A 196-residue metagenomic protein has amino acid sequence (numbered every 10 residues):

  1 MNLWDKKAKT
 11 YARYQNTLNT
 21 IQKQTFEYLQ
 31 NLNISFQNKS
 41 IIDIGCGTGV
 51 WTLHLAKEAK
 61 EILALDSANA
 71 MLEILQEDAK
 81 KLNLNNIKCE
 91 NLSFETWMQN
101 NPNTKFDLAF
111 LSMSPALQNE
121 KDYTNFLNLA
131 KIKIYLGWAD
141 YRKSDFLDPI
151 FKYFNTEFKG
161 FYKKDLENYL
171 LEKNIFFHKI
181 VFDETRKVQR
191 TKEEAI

Functional and structural regions predicted by a protein language model:
M1-S35: Conserved class I S-adenosyl-L-methionine
N38-G47: Conserved class I S-adenosyl-L-methionine
V50-N85, E90-T96: Class I SAM-dependent methyltransferase SAM/SAH-binding core
T96-N103: Short conserved loop adjoining the S-adenosyl-L-methionine
A116-L129: A short, conserved alpha-helix within the catalytic core of class I
K131-R142: Conserved beta-strand signature within the Rossmann-like core of class I S-adenosyl-L-methionine
P149-K164: Conserved Class I S-adenosyl-L-methionine
G160-I196: Substrate-binding/catalytic lobe of Class I Rossmann-like enzymes that use SAM or dcSAM, i.e., the mid-to-C-terminal
